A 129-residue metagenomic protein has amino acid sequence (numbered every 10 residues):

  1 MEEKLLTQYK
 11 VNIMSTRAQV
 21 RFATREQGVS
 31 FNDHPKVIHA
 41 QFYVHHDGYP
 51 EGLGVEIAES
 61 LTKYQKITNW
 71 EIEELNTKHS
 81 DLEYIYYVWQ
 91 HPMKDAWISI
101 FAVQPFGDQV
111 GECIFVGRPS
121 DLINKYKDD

Functional and structural regions predicted by a protein language model:
M1-I13: Short, Lys/Arg-enriched N-terminal segments with co-localized hydrophobic residues within the first ~10-30 amino acids
L5-L6, V29-S30, E71-L75: Short secondary-structure capping micro-motifs at structural edges
M14-T16, V37-I38: Short, well-ordered loop/turn elements at secondary-structure boundaries
R17-F22: Short beta-strand scaffold segments in enzyme catalytic cores
A23-Q27, Q90-M93: Short acidic-glycine loop/turn motifs at beta-strand connectors
S30-W70: Short, flexible N-terminal segments of the mature chain
A58-D129: Low-complexity intrinsically disordered segments
